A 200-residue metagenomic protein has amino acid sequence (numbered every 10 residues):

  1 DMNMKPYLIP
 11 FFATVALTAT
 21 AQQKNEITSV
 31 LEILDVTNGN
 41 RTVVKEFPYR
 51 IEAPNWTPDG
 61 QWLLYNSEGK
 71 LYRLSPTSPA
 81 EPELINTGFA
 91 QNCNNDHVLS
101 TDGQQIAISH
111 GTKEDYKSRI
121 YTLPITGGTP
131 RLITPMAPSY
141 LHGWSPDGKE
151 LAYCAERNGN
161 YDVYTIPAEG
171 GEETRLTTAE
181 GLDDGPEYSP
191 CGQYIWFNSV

Functional and structural regions predicted by a protein language model:
D1-N3: Short, Lys/Arg-enriched N-terminal segments with co-localized hydrophobic residues within the first ~10-30 amino acids
K5-F11: Sec-dependent signal peptide recognition, specifically the positively charged N-region followed immediately by
F12-A21: Hydrophobic h-region of N-terminal signal peptides that target proteins for export in Gram-negative bacteria
Q22-N25, V44-K45, P58, L63-G69 (+5 more regions): Beta-strand C-termini and the immediately following turn/loop, strongest in propeller blades
T28-V30, K70-R73, D115-Y121, N160-Y164: Structural motif
I33-R50, S75-N92, L123-P138, P167-L182: Multi-bladed beta-propeller domains
P48-L64, Q91-I106, M136-C154, E180-N198: Conserved beta-propeller blade repeats
N92-G128: Surface-exposed, polar helix/loop patches in the mature regions of secreted/periplasmic/lumenal proteins that form
